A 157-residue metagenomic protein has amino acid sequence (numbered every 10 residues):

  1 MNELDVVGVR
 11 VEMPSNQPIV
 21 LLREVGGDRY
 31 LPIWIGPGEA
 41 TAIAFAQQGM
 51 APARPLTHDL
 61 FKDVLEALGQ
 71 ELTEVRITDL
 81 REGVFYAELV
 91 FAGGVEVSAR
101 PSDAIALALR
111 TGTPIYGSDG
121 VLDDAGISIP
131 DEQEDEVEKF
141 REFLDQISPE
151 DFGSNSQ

Functional and structural regions predicted by a protein language model:
M1-Q157: Divalent-cation
